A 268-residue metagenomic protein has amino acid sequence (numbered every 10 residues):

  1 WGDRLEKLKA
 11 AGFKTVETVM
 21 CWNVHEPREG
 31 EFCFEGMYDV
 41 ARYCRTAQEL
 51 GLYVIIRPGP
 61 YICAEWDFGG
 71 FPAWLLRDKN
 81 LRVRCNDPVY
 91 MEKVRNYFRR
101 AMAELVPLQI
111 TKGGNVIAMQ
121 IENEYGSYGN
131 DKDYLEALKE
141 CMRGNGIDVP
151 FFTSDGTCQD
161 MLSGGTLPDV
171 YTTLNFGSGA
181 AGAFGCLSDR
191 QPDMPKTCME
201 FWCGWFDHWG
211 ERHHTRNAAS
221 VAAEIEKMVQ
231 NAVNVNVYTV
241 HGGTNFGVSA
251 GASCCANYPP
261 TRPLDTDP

Functional and structural regions predicted by a protein language model:
W1-D67, K139-G144, D148-V149: Aromatic-lined substrate-binding rim segments of carbohydrate-active enzymes
G12-K14, Q48-V54, I110-I117, I147-P150 (+3 more regions): Short, well-ordered coil/turn segments that N-cap beta-strands
V16-N23, R57-W66, I117-E122, D155-C158 (+2 more regions): Short, solvent-exposed turn/loop segments enriched in Gly/Ser/Thr/Pro and often Arg
C21-V40, L76-N96, Q120-D131, Y171-S178 (+2 more regions): The substrate-binding groove and active-site-proximal loops of carbohydrate-active enzymes, especially glycoside
G30-G36, E49, G59-C85, R99 (+4 more regions): Aromatic- and acidic-residue-enriched segments that line the glycan-binding/catalytic groove of carbohydrate-active
G36-I56, D78-V116: An active-site-proximal structural segment forming one wall of the substrate-binding cleft that immediately precedes
R42, Q48, L52, G144-N145 (+1 more regions): Catalytic-core region of carbohydrate-active enzymes that cleave or remodel glycosidic bonds
V89-L167: Active-site neighborhood of glycoside hydrolase catalytic domains
